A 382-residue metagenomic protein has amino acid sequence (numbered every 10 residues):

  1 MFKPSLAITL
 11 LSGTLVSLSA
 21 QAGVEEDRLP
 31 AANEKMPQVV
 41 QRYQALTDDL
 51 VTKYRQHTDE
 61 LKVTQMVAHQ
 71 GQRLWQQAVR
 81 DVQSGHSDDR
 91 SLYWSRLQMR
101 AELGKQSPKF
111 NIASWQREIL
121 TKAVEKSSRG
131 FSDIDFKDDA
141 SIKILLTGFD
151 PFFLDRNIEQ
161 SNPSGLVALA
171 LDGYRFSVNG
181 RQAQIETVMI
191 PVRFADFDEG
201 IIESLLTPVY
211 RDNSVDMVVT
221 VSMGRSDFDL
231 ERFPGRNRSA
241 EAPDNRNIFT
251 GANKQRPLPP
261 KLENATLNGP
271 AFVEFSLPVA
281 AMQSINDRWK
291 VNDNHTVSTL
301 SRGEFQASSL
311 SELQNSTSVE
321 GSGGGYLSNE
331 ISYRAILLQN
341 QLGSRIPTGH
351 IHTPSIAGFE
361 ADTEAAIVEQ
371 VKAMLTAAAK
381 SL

Functional and structural regions predicted by a protein language model:
M1-I8: Bacterial N-terminal signal peptides that target proteins for export
L10-L15: Hydrophobic helical h-region of N-terminal Sec-dependent signal peptides in bacterial secretory/periplasmic proteins
S17-S19: N-terminal signal peptide c-region/cleavage motif recognized by signal peptidases
G23-Q314, N340-Q341, R345, I356 (+2 more regions): N-terminal catalytic or cofactor-binding beta/alpha core of small enzyme domains
Q306-S318, G324, Y333: A mid-sequence, solvent-exposed acidic-amphipathic segment
G323-G343: Short glycine-rich, acidic/polar surface loops and turns
T353: Active-site donor-binding loop signature of nucleotide-sugar glycosyltransferases
